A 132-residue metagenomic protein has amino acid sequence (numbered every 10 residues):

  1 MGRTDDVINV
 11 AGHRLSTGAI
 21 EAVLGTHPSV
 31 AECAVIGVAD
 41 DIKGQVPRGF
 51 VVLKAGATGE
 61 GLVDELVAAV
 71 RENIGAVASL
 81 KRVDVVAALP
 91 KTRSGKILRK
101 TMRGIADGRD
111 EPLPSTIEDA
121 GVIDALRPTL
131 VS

Functional and structural regions predicted by a protein language model:
M1-A78, I97, T101-G104, R109 (+1 more regions): AMP-binding/adenylate-forming catalytic core of the ANL superfamily
D5-V7, A88-K91: A short, flexible beta-alpha/helix-coil linker loop
D41, K91-T92: Short, acidic, Ser/Thr-enriched surface-loop or helix-capping motifs
V83-V86: General small-molecule cofactor/ligand-binding pocket signal
